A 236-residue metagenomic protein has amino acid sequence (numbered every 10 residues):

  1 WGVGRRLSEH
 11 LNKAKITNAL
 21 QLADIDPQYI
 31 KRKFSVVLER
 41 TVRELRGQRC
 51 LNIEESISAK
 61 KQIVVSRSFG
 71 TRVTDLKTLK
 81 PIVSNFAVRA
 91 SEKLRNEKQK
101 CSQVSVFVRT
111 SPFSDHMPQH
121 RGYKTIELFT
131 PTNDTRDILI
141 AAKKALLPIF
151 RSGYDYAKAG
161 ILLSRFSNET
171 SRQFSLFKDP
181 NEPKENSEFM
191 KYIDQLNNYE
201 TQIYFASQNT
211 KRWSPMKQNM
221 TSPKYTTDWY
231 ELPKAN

Functional and structural regions predicted by a protein language model:
N12-G153, S171: DNA-contacting surface of Y-family translesion DNA polymerases
F129-N236: Acidic, metal-coordinating catalytic segment for phosphate/diphosphate chemistry, firing primarily on the Nudix
